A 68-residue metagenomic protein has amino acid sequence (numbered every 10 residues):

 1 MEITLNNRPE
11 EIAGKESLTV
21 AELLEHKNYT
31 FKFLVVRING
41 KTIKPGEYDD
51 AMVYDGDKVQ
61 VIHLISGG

Functional and structural regions predicted by a protein language model:
M1-G67: Ubiquitin-like/PB1-type beta-grasp interaction modules and other compact soluble beta-rich domains
